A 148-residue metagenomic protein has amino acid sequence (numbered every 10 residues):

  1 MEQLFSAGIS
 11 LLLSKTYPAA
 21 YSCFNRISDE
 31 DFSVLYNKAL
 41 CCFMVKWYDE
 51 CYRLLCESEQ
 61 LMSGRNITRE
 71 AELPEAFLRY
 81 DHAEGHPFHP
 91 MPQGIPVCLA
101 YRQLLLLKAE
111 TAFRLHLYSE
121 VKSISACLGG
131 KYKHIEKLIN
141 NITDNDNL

Functional and structural regions predicted by a protein language model:
M1-R26, L107, S123: Alpha-helical segment of the N-proximal tetratricopeptide repeat
F24, S63-C98: Flexible helix-coil transition and linker loops at the boundaries of alpha-helical arrays
F32-N37, L61-P74, G130-T143: Boundary/linker segments of alpha-helical solenoid repeat arrays
